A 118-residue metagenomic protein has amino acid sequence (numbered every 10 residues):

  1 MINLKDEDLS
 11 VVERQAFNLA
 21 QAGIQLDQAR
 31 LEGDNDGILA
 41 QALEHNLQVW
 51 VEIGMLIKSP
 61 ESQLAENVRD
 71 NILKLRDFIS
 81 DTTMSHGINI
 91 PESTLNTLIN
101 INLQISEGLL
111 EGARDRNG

Functional and structural regions predicted by a protein language model:
M1-A65, R69-G118: N-terminal intrinsically disordered, cationic/polar leader segments that include organellar targeting peptides
